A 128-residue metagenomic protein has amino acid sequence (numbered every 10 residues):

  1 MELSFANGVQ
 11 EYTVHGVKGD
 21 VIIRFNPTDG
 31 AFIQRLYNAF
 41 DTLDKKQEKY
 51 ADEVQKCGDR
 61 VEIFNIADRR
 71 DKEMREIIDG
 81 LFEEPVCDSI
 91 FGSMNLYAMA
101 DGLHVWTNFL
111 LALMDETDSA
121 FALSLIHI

Functional and structural regions predicted by a protein language model:
M1-V61: Short N-terminal mixed-charge amphipathic segments
G8, G58, A98-M99, D115 (+1 more regions): N-terminal leader/presequence segments that precede the conserved core
A39, K46, I66, R70-E73: Amphipathic coiled-coil alpha-helices
A39-F40, V105-D118: Ampiphathic alpha-helical segments that act as solvent-exposed interaction surfaces
V54-N65, G92-L96: Short, surface-exposed loop/turn segments at secondary-structure junctions
V61, P85, T117-F121: Short, flexible helical or helix-coil boundary motifs
D68-L110: Amphipathic protein-protein interaction modules
I126-I128: Conserved small/polar residues in nucleotide/adenosyl-binding loops
